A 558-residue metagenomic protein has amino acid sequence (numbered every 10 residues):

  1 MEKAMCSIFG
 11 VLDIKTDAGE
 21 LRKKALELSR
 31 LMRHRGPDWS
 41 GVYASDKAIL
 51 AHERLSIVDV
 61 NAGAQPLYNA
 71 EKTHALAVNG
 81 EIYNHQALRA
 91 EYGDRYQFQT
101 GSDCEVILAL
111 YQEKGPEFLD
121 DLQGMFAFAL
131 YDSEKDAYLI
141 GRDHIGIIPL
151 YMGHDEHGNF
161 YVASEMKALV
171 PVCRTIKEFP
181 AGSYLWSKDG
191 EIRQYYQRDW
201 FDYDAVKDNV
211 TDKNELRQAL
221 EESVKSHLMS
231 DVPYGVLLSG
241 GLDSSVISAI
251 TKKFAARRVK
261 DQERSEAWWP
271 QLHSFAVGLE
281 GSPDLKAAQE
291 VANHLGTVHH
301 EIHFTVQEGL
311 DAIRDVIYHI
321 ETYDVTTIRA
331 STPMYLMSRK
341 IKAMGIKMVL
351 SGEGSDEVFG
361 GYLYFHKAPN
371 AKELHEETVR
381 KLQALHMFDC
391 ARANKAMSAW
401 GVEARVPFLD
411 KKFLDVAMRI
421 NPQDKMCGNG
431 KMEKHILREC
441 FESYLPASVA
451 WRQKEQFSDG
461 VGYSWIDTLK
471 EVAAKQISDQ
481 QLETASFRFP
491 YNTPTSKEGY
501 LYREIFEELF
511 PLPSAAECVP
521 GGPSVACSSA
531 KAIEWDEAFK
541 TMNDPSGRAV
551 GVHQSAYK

Functional and structural regions predicted by a protein language model:
M1-M5, A343-L350, E357, L363 (+2 more regions): Adenosyl-5′-phosphate
E2-Y323: Cysteine-centered catalytic environments shared across enzyme families
T16-D17, T326, K425-C427: A generic structural signal for short coil/turn motifs at secondary-structure boundaries
L21, T100-D103, L122, D212-L216 (+11 more regions): Hydrophobic (often cysteine-bearing) scaffold residues that line and stabilize catalytic clefts of nucleotide/cofactor
L55, G354-E357: Short glycine-rich anion-binding loops that position phosphate/pyrophosphate groups of nucleotides and phosphorylated
G240-G241, S351-G354: Glycine-rich beta-strand-to-loop/alpha-helix junction loops that act as flexible
K340: Adenylate-forming
